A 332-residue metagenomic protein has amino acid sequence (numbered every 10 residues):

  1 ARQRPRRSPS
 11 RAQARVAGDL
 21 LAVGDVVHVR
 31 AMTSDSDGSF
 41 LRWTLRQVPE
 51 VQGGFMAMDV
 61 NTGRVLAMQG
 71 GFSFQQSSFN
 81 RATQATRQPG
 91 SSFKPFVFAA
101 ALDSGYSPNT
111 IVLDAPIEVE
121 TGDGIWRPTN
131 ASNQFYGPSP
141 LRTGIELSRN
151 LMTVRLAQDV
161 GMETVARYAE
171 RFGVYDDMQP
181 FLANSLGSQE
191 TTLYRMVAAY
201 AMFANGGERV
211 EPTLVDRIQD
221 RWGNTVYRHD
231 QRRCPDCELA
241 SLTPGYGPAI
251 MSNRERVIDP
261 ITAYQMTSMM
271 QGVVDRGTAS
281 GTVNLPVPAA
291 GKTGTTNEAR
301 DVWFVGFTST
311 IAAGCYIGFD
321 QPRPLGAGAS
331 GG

Functional and structural regions predicted by a protein language model:
A1-M56, M68, Q75-F79, T143-L147 (+1 more regions): A penicillin-recognizing enzyme superfamily signal
P9-V16, V48-G53, Q76-F96, P108-D114 (+2 more regions): Short active-site loop at a secondary-structure junction that contains or immediately precedes the catalytic residue(s)
F79-Q84, G124-N133, G137, P180-N184 (+2 more regions): Short beta-alpha connecting loops at secondary-structure transitions that line or flank enzyme active sites
Q84-P138, V210-Q231: Short, glycine/proline-biased beta-turn/loop segments that scaffold the active-site neighborhood
A100, S104-P108, V160, T164 (+5 more regions): A generic secondary-structure signal for well-formed alpha-helical elements
V112-I117, T121, T129-N205, T213: Active-site-adjacent helix/loop patches that line small-molecule binding or acyl-intermediate pockets
